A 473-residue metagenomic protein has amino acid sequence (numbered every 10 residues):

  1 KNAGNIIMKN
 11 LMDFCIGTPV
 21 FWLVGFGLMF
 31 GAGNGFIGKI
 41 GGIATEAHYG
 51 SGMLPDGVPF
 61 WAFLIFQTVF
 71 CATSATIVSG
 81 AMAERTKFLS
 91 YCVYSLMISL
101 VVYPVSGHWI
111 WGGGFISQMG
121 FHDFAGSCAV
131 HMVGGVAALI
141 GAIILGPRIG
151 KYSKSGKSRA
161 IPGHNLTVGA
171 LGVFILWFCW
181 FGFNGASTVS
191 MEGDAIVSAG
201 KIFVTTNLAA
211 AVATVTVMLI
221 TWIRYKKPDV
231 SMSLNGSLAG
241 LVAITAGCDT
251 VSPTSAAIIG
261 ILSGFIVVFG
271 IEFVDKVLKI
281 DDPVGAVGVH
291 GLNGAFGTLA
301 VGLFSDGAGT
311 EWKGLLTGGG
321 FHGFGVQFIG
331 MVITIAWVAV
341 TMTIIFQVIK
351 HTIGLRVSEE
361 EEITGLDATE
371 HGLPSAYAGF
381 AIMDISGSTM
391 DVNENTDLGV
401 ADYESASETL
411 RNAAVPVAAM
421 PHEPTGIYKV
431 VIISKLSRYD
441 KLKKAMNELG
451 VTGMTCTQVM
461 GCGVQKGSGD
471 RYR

Functional and structural regions predicted by a protein language model:
K1-A418: Glycine- and aromatic-enriched membrane alpha-helices
T369-Y377, G387-R473: Positively charged, small/polar-rich N-terminal and surface patches that mediate targeting and assembly and bind
